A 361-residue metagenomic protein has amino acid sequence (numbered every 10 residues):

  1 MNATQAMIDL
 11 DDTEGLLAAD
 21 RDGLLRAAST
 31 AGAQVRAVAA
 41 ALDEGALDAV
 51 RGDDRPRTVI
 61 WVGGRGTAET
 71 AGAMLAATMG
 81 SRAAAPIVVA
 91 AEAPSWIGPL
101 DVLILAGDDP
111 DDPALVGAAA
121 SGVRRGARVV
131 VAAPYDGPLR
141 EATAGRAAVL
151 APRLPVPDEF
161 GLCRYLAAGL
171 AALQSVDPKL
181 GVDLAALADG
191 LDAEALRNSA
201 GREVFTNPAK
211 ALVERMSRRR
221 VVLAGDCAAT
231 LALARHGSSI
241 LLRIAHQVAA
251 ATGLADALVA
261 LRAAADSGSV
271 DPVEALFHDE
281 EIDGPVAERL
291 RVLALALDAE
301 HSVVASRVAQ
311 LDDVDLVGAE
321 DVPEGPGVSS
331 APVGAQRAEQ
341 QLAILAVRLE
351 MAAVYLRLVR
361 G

Functional and structural regions predicted by a protein language model:
M1-A40, A127-V129, A133-A148, R164 (+3 more regions): Phosphate-moiety recognition in structured ligand-binding domains
L17-A76: N-terminal, Lys/Arg-enriched amphipathic/low-complexity engagement segments that precede the first folded domain
A18, D22, R26-A27, A37-A49 (+1 more regions): Active-site phosphate/pyrophosphate-binding segments
L25, T58-G80, A229-S238, A299-A309: Short, charged N-terminal beta->alpha structural module
R51-P56, W96-L100, V123-R124, E214-R218 (+1 more regions): Flexible, charged surface loops at secondary-structure boundaries
D54-L196, L297: Glycine-rich phosphate-binding loops that contact phosphosugars or nucleotide phosphates
T58-G63, R220-D226, R291-L295: Short hydrophobic beta-strand segments
M74-V88, S239-A250, Q310-V314: Short helix-loop-beta junction
